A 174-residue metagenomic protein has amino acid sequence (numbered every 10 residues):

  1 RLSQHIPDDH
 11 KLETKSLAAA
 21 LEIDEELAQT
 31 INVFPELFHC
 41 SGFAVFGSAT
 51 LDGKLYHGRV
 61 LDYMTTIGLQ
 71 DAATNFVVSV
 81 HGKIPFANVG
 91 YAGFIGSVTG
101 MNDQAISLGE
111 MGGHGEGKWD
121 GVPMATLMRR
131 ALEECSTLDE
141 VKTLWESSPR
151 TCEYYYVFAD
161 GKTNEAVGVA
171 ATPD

Functional and structural regions predicted by a protein language model:
R1-D139, N164, V169: N-terminal mature-domain region immediately after signal-peptide cleavage in secreted/organellar precursors
L138, T143-F158: Internal, well-folded beta-alpha domain core
A171-P173: Acidic-enriched catalytic cores of C-N bond-cleaving enzymes acting on peptides and small amides
